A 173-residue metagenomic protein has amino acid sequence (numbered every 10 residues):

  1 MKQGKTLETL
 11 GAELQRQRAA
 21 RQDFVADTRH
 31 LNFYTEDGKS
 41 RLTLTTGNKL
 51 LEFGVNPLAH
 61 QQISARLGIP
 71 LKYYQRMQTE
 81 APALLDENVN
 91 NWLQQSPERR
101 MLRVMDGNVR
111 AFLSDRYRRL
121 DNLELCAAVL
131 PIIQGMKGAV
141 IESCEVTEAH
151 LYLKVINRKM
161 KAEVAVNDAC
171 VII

Functional and structural regions predicted by a protein language model:
M1-A128: Feature for intrinsically disordered/low-complexity regulatory segments and propeptides
R119-I173: Intrinsic disorder/low-complexity polar-acidic segments
